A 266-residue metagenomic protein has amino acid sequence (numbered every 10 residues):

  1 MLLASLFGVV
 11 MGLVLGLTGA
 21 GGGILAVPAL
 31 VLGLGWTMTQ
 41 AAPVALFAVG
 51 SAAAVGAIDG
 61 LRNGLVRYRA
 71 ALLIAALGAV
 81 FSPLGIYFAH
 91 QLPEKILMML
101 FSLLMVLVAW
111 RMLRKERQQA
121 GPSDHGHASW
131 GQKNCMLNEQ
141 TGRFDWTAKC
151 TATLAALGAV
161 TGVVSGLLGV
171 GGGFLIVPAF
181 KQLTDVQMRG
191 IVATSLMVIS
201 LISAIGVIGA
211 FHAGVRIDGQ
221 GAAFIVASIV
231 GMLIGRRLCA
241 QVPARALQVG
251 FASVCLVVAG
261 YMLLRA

Functional and structural regions predicted by a protein language model:
M1-L13, L32, M38, D59-G162 (+3 more regions): Juxtamembrane transmembrane-helix boundary motif
A4, F47-V55, W130-Q132, W146 (+2 more regions): Hydrophobic, membrane-facing alpha-helical anchors
V14-G23, S165-G172: Short helix-coil transition sites and intra-membrane helix breaks within transmembrane domains of multi-pass
G23, V49-D59, G85, G206: Alpha-helical transmembrane segments and their lipid-water interface positions in multi-pass membrane proteins
A26-Q40, S165-G166, L175-G190: Interfacial segments of multi-pass membrane proteins
A42-P43, V192, L196: Small-residue hotspots at the loop-to-helix junctions and early N-terminal turns of transmembrane alpha-helices
A48-A52, F180, T194-G209, Q220-V230: A small-residue-rich subset of transmembrane alpha-helices
